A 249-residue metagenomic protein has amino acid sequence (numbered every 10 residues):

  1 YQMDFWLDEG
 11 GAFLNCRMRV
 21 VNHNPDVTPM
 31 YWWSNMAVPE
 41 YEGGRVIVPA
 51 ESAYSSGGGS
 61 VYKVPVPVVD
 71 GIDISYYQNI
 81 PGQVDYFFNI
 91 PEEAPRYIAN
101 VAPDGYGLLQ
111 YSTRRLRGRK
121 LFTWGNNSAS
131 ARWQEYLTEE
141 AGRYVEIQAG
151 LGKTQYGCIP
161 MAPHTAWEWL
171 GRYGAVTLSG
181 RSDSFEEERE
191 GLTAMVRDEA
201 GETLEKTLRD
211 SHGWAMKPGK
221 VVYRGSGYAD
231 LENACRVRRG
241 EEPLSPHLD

Functional and structural regions predicted by a protein language model:
Q2-L7, Y156-C158: Catalytic micro-motifs at enzyme active sites that drive phosphoryl/nucleotidyl and oxygen chemistry
M3-F5, L14-N22, G171: Short, well-ordered beta-strand segments enriched in hydrophobic/aromatic residues
E9, N22, A175-T177: Non-catalytic surface loops within mature trypsin-like serine protease
A12, H23-T165, G219-V221, S226-G227 (+1 more regions): A contiguous, surface-exposed recognition patch within enzymatic or periplasmic domains that forms
M18, P160-T177: Short Pro-Gly-centered flexible turn/kink motifs
W169-P243: Charged, amphipathic alpha-helical linkers/stalks
L248-D249: Amphipathic alpha-helical repeat scaffolds of TPR domains
